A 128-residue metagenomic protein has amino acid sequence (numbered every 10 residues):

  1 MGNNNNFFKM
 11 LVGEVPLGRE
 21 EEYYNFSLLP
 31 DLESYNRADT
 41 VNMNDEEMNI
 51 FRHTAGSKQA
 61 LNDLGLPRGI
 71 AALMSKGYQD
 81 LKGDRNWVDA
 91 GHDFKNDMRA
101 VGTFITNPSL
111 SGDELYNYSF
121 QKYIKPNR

Functional and structural regions predicted by a protein language model:
M1-I70, N127-R128: Glycine-rich short-loop/terminal segments
N5, D84-R128: Active-site or metal-binding loop neighborhoods of secreted/extracellular toxin and effector enzymes
M10, L73, G102-T103: Charged/polar, solvent-exposed surface patches and flexible loops
S34, A38, M74-G77, S119-F120: Generic hydrophobic, helix-prone segments enriched in Leu/Val/Ile
L64-G83: Small-polar-interrupted transmembrane alpha-helices in polytopic inner-membrane proteins
